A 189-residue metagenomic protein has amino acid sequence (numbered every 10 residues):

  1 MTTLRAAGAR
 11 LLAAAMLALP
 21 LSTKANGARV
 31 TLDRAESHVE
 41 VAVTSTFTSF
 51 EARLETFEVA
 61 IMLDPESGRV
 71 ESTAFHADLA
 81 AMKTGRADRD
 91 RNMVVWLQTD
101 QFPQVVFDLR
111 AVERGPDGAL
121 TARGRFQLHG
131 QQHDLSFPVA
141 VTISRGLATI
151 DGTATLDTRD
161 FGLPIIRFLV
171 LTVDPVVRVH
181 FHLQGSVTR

Functional and structural regions predicted by a protein language model:
T2-L12: Bacterial N-terminal signal peptides that target proteins for export
T3-L4, A18, T23: N-terminal leader/targeting segments
R10-P20: Bacterial N-terminal signal peptides
K24-R189: Low-complexity, acidic/polar, glycine-enriched regions of mature
